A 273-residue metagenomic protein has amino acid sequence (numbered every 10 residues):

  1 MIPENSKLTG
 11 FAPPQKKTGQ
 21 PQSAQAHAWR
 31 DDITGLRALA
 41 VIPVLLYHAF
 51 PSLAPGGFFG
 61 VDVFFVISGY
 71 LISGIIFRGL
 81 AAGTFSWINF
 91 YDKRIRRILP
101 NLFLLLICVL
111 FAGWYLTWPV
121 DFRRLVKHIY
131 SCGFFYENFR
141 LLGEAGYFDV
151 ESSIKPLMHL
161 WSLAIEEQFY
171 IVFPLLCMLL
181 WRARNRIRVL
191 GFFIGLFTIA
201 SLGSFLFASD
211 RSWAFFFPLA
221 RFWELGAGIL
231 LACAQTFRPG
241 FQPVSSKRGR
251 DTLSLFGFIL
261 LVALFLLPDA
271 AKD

Functional and structural regions predicted by a protein language model:
I2-D273: Membrane-interface helix/loop caps of multi-pass membrane proteins
